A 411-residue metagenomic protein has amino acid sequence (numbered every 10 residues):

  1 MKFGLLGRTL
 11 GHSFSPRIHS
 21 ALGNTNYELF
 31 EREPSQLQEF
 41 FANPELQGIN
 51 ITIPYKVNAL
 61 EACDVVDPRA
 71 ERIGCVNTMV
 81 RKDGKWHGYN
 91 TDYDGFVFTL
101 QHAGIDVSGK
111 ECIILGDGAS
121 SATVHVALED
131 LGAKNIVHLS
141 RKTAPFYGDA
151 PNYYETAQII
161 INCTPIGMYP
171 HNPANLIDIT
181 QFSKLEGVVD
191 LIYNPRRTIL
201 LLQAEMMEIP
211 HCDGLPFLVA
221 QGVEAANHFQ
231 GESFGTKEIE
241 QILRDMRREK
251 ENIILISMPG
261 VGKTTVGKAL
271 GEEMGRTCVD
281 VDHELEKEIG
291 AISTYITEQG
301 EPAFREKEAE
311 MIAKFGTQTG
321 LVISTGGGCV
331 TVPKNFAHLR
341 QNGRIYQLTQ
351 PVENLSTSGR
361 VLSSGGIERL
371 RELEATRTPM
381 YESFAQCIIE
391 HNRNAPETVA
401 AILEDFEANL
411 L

Functional and structural regions predicted by a protein language model:
K2-A103, P195-R197, L201-Q203, M207-P210 (+1 more regions): Phosphate/diphosphate ligand-binding glycine-rich loop within oxidoreductases
G7, G88-Y93, L100, G109-E129 (+2 more regions): Glycine-rich adenosine-cofactor-binding loop
L131-Y147, D282-I289: NAD(P)-binding Rossmann-fold cofactor-contacting core
F146-H211, C329-N335: Rossmann-like adenosine-cofactor binding region
L191-E251, H391: Adenosine-phosphate binding glycine-rich loop
E240-R248, A269, E273, P379-L411: NTP-dependent small-molecule kinase module
H283-A337: ATP-dependent small-molecule kinase phosphotransfer cores that center on conserved nucleotide phosphate-binding segments
Q341-M380: A glycine- and Lys/Arg-enriched "phosphate-lid" helix/loop adjacent to the NTP-binding pocket of small-molecule kinases
